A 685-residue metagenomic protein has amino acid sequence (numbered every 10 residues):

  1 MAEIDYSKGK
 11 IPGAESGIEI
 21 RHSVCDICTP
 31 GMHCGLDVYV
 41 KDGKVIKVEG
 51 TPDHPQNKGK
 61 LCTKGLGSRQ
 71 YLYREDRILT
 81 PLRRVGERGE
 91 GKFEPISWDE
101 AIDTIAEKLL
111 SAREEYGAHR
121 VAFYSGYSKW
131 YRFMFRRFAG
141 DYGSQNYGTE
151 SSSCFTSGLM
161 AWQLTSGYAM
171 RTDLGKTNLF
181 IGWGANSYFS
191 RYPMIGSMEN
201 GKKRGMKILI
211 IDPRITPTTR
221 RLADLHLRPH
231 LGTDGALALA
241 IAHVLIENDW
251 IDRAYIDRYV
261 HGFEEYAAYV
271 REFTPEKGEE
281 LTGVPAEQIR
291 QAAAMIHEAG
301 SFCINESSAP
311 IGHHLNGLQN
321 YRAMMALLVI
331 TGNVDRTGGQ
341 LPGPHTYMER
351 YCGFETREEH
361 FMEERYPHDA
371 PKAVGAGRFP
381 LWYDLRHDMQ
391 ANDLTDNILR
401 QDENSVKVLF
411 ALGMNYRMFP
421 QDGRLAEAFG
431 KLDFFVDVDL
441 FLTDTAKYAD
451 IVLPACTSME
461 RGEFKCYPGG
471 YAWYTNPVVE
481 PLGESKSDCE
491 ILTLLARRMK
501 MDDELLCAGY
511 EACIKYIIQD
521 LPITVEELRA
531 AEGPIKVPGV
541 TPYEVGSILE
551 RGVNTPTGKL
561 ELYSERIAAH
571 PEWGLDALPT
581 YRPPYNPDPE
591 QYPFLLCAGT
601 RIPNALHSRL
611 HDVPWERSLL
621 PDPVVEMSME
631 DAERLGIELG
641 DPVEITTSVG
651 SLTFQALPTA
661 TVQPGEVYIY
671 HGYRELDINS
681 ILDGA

Functional and structural regions predicted by a protein language model:
M1, D488-G533, V613-E626, E630-A685: Long, contiguous, secondary-structure-rich segments that constitute the structural scaffold of globular domains
M1-N248, K277, P285, R497 (+2 more regions): N-terminal export/assembly segments and adjacent metallocofactor-ligating motifs of anaerobic energy-metabolism
G13, V24-C25, D212, R424 (+4 more regions): Phosphate/diphosphate-binding loops
V121-K129, E280-V284, S307-H314, Y347-M348 (+1 more regions): Conserved short loop/turn motifs at secondary-structure junctions
G126-Y127, R258-H261, I296, Q340-Y351 (+2 more regions): A glycine-rich phosphate-binding loop feature that marks nucleotide/adenosyl-phosphate handling sites
F133-I211, G235-L239, L328-K447, C456-E463 (+2 more regions): Extended redox/cofactor-interaction regions of prokaryotic respiratory oxidoreductases
D173-K176, F263-T282: Conserved thiamine diphosphate
L222-P229, Y471-L482: Short beta-alpha connecting loops at secondary-structure transitions that line or flank enzyme active sites
